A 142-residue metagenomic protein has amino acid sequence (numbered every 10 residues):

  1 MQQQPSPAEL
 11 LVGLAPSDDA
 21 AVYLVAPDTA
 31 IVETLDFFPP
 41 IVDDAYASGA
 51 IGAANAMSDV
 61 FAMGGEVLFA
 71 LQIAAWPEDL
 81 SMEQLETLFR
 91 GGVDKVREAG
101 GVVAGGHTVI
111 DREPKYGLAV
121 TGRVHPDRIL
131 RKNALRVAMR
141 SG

Functional and structural regions predicted by a protein language model:
M1-A62, R128, L135-G142: N-terminal glycine-rich phosphate/pyrophosphate-binding loops that anchor nucleotide-derived ligands and cofactors
V25-P40, E66-G142: Glycine-rich anion-binding loops of enzyme active sites
